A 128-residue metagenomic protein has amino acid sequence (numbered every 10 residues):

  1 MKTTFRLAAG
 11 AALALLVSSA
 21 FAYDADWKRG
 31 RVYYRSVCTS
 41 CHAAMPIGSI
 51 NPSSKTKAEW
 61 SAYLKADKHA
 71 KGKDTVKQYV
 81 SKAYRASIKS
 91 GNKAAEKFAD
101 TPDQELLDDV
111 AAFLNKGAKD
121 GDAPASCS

Functional and structural regions predicted by a protein language model:
M1-A9: Bacterial N-terminal signal peptides that target proteins for export
A9-L16: Bacterial N-terminal signal peptides
L16-Y33, G48-S49: Electrostatic cytochrome c docking/interface patches
Y34-M45, V110: The canonical Cys-X-X-Cys-His
S40-I47, K65, N115: Detector for the c-type heme attachment site
I47-Q78: N-terminal, post-signal-peptide region of Sec/Tat-exported proteins
A66-A94, F98: Short Fe-S-cluster ligation motifs
R85-S128: C-terminal capping alpha-helices of c-type cytochrome domains
